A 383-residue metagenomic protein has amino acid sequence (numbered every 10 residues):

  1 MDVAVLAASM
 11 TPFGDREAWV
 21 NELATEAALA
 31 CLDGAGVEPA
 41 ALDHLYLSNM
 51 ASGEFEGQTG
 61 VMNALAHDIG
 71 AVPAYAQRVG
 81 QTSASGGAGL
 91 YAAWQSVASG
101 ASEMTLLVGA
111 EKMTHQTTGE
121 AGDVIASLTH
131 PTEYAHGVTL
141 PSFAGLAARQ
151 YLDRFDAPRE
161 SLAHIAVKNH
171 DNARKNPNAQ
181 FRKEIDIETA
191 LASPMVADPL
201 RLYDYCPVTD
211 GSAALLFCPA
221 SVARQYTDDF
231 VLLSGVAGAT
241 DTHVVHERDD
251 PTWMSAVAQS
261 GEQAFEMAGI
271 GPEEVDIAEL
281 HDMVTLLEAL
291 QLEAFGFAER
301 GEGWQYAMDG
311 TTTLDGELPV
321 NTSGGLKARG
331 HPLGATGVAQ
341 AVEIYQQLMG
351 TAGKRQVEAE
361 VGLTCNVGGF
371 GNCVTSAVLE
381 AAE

Functional and structural regions predicted by a protein language model:
M1-A84, A92, Y151-P158, Q180-D186 (+4 more regions): Conserved active-site "lid/cap" helical segment
M1-N21, A30, P131, H164 (+6 more regions): Condensing-enzyme catalytic core mediating Claisen C-C bond formation in acyl metabolism
A4, S52-M104, K112-F143, F181-P207 (+3 more regions): Conserved catalytic cysteine-centered active-site region of acyl-thioester-dependent Claisen-condensing enzymes
S9-P12, S48-S52, Q81-G86, G109-T114 (+7 more regions): Acidic, glycine-rich active-site loops and adjacent beta-strand->loop/helix elements that engage anionic groups
P39-N49, Y75-Q81, E103-G109, E160-V167 (+5 more regions): Beta-strand segments within the central parallel beta-sheet cores of soluble alpha/beta enzyme folds
S52-G60, H246-D249, D282-Q305, G316 (+2 more regions): Short glycine/threonine-rich loop-to-helix capping motif typified by GTGT followed within a few residues by an Asp-Pro
G80-E111, S142-K175, L215-S221, R329-A352: Active-site-proximal alpha-helical scaffold in enzymes
G109-A110, H115-T117, A166, H170-Q180 (+3 more regions): Acyl-CoA/ACP chain-elongation machinery
